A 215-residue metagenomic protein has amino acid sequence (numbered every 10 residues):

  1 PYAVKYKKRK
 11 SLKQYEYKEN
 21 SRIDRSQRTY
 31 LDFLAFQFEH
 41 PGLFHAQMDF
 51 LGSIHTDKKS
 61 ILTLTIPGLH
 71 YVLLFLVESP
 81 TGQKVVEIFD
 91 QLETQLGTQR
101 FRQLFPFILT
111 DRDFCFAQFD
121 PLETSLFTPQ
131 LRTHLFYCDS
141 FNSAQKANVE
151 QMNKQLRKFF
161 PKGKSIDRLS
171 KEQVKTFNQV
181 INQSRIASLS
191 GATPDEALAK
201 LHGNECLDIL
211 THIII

Functional and structural regions predicted by a protein language model:
P1-Q151, Q155-S165, L169-S170, K175-L189 (+2 more regions): Secondary-structure boundary/capping micro-motif
